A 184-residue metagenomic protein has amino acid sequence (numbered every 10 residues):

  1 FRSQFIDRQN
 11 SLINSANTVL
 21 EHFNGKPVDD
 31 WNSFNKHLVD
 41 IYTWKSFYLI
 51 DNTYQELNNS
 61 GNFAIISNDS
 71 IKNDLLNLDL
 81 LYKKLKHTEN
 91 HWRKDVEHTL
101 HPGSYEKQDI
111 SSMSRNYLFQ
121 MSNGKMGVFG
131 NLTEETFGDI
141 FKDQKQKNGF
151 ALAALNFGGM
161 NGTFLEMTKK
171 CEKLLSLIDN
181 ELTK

Functional and structural regions predicted by a protein language model:
F1-K184: Long, hydrophobic alpha-helical segments that serve as membrane-spanning/inserting helices
